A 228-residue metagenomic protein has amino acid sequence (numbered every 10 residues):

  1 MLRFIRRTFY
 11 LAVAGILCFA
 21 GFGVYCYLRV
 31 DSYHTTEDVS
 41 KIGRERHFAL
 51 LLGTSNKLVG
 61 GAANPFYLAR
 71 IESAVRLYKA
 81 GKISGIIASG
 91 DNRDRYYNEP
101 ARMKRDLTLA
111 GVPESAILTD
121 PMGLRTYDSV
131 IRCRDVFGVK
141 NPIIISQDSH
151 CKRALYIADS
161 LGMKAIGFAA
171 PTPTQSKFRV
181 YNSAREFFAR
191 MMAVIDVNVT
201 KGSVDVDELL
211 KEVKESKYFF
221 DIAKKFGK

Functional and structural regions predicted by a protein language model:
L2-S40: N-terminal type II signal-anchor transmembrane helix that functions as the membrane-insertion/stop-transfer segment
F4, H47, E212-E215: Positively charged, low-complexity intrinsically disordered regions
V13-A14, L77, M192, V197: Enrichment for repetitive, rod-forming helical segments
V24-S183: A structural signal for short, hydrophobic/glycine-enriched beta-strand patches
R93-N98, A165-A169, F188-D196, K211-K217: A general structural signal for short secondary-structure boundary/capping elements
V180-S203: A transmembrane-helix-recognition feature enriched in membrane-embedded lipid enzymes and envelope glyco-/phospholipid
G202-K228: Short linear elements at protein peripheries
